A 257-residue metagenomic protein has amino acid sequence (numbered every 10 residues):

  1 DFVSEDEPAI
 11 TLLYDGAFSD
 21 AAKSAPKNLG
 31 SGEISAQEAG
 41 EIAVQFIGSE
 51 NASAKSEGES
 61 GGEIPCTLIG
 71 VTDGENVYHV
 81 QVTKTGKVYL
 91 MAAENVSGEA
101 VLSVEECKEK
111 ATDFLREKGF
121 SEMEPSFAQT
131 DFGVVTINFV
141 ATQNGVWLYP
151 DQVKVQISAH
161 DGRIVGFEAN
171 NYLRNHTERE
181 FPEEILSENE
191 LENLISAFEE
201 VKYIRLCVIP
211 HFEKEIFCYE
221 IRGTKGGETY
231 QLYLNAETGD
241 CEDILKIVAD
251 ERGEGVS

Functional and structural regions predicted by a protein language model:
D1-S257: Long, terminal "pre-/pro-" and other extracytoplasmic accessory regions that lie outside the mature folded/catalytic
